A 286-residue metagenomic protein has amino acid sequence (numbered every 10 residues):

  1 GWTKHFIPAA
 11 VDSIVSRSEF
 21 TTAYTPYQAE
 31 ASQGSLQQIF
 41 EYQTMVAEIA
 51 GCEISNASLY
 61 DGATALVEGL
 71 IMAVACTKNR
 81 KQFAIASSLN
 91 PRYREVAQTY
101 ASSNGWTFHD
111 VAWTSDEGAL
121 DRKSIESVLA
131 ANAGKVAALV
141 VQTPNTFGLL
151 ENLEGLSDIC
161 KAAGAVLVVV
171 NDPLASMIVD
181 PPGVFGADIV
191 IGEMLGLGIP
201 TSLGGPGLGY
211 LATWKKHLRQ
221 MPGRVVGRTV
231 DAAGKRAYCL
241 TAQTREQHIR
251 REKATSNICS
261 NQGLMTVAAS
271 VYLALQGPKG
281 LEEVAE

Functional and structural regions predicted by a protein language model:
G1-T44, I249: N-terminal entrance/gating region of PLP-dependent enzymes' catalytic architecture
Y27-A31, Q37, E48-V67: Short loop-beta-helix segment that forms the pyridoxal 5′-phosphate
Q43, S55-N79, G209: Conserved beta-loop-alpha segment that forms the PLP phosphate-binding cup at the N-terminus of a helix
V46, A97-Q98, I125, L139 (+4 more regions): Buried hydrophobic positions in well-ordered alpha/beta secondary-structure cores of metabolic enzymes
Y60, I85-G148, G155: PLP-dependent aminotransferase-class I/II
L120-R122, P144-A163, L174-P181: Active-site core of PLP-dependent enzymes with the aminotransferase class I/II
G183-I199: Conserved active-site segment immediately N-terminal to the catalytic lysine that forms the internal aldimine
L197-E286: Active-site C-terminal subdomain of aminotransferase-like
